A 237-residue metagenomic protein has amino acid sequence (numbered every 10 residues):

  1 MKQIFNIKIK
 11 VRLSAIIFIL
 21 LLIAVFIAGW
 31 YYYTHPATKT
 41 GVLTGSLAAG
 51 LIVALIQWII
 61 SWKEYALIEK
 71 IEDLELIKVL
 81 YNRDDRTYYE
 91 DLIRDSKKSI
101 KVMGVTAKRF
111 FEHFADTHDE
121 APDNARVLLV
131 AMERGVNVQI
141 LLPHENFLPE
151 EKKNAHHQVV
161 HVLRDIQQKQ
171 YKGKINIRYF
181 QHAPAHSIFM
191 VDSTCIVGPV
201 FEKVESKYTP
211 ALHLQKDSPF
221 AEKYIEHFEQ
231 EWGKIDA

Functional and structural regions predicted by a protein language model:
M1-L21: Juxtamembrane interface helix immediately N-terminal to a transmembrane segment
F18-V25, I100: Hydrophobic alpha-helical transmembrane segments of multi-pass integral membrane proteins
F26-P36: Juxtamembrane "helix-exit" motif on the non-cytosolic side of transmembrane helices
P36-I71: Transmembrane alpha-helices and immediately adjacent membrane-cytoplasm interface residues in multi-pass integral
I59-N146, Q230-A237: PLD-like (HKD) phosphodiesterase/transphosphatidyltransferase domain
P143-H186: HKD-type phospholipase D/PLD-like phosphodiesterase module
I175-K216: HKD (HxKxxxxD) catalytic microenvironment of the phospholipase D
E202-A237: Signature of lipid phosphatidyltransferase scaffolds
